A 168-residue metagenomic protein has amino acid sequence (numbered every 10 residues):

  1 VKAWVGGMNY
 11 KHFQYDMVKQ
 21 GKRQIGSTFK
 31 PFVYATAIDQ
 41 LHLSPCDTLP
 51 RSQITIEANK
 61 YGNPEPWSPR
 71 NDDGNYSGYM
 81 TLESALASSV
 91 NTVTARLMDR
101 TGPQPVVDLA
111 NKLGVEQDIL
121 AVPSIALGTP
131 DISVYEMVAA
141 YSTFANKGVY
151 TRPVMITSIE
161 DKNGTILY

Functional and structural regions predicted by a protein language model:
V1-K11, T157-D161: A short, well-structured edge-of-sheet supersecondary motif
N9-G21: A short, polar/charged loop-to-alpha-helix boundary motif
K11-H12, I38-C46, E116-D118, N146-T151: Secondary-structure transition/capping motifs at alpha-helix termini and the adjoining loop/turn into the next element
K22-P50, A85, A140-F144: Active-site SXXK
Q24, F32, S44, T81 (+5 more regions): Extracytoplasmic/secreted proteins, especially bacterial periplasmic and envelope-associated proteins
L43-V106, Y150, K162-Y168: Conserved catalytic neighborhood of penicillin-recognizing serine enzymes
T101-Q117: Short, charged, amphipathic alpha-helices and their helix-cap/turn boundaries
K112-L167: Active-site-proximal helix/loop microenvironment of the serine DD-peptidase/beta-lactamase transpeptidase fold
